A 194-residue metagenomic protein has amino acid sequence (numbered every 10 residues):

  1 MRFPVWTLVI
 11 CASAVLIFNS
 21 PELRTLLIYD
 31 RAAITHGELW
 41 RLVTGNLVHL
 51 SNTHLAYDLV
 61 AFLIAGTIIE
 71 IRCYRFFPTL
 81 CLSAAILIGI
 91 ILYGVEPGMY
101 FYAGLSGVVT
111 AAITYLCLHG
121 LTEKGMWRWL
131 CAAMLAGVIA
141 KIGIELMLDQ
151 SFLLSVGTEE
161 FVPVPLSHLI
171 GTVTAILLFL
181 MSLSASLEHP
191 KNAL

Functional and structural regions predicted by a protein language model:
M1-W40, L82, C117, L121-L130 (+1 more regions): N-terminal signal-anchor transmembrane helix
R2-V9, F76-A84, W129, A133 (+2 more regions): Alpha-helical transmembrane segments of integral membrane proteins
L8-S83, I90, G94-A103, G157-P163: N-terminal TM1-TM2 helical hairpin plus the immediately adjacent luminal interfacial "cap"
V9-I10, D58-L63, T110-L118, S167-S182: Hydrophobic cores of alpha-helical transmembrane segments in multi-pass inner/ER membrane proteins, independent
V15, G66-T67, G89-G94, L116 (+4 more regions): Alpha-helical transmembrane segments of multipass membrane proteins
V43, H54, G107, K141 (+1 more regions): Divalent metal-coordination and catalytic microenvironments
I90-L118, T122: Membrane-proximal helix-loop-helix units in multi-pass membrane proteins
A140, E145-L194: C-terminal transmembrane module of polytopic alpha-helical membrane proteins
